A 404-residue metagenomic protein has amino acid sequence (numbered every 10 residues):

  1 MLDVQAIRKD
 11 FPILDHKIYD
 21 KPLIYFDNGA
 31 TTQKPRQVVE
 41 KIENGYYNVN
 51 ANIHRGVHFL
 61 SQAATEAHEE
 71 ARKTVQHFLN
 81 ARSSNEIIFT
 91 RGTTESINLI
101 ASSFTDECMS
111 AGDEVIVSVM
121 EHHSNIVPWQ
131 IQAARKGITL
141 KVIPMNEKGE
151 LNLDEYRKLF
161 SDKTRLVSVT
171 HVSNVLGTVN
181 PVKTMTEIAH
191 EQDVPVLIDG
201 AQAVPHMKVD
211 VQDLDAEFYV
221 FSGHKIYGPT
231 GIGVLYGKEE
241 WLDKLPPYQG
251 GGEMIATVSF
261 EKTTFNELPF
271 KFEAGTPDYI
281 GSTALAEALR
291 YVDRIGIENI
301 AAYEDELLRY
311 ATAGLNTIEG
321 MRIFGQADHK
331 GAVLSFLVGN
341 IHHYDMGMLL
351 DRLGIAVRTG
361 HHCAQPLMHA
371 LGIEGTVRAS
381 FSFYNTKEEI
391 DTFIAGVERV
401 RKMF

Functional and structural regions predicted by a protein language model:
M1-F404: Pyridoxal 5′-phosphate
